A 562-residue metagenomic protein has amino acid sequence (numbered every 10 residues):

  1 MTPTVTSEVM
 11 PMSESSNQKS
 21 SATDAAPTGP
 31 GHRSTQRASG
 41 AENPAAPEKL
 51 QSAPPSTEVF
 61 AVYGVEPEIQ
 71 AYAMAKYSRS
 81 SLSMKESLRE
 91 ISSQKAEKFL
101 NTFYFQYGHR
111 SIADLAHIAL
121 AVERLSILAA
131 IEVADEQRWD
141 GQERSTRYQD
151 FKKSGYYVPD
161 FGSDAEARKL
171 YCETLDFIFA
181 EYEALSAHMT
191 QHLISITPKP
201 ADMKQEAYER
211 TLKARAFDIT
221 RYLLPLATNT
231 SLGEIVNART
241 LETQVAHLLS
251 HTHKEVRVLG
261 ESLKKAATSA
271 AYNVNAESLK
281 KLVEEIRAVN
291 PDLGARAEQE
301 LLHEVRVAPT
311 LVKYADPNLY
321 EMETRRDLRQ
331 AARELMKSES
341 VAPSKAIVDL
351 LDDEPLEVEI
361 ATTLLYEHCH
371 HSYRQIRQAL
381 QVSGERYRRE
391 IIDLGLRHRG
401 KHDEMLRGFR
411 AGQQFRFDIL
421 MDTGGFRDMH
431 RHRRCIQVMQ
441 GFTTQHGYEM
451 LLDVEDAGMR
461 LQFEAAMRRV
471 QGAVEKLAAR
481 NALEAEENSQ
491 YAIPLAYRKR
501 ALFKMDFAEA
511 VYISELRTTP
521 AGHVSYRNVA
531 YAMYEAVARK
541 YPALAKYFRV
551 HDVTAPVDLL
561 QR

Functional and structural regions predicted by a protein language model:
T2-R562: A conserved ligand/cofactor-binding region detector
